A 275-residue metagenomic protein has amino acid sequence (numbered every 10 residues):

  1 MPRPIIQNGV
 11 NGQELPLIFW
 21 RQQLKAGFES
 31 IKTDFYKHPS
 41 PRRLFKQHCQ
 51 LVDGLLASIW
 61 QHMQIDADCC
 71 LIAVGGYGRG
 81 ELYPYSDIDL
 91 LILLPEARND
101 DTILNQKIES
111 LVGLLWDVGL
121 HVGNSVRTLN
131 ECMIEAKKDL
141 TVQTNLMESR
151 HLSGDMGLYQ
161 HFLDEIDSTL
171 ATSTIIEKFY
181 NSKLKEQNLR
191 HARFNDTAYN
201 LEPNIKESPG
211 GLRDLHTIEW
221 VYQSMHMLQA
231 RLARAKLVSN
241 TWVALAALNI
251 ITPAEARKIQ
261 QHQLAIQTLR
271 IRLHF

Functional and structural regions predicted by a protein language model:
M1-F275: A nucleotide- and high-energy phosphate-metabolite-utilizing enzyme signature
